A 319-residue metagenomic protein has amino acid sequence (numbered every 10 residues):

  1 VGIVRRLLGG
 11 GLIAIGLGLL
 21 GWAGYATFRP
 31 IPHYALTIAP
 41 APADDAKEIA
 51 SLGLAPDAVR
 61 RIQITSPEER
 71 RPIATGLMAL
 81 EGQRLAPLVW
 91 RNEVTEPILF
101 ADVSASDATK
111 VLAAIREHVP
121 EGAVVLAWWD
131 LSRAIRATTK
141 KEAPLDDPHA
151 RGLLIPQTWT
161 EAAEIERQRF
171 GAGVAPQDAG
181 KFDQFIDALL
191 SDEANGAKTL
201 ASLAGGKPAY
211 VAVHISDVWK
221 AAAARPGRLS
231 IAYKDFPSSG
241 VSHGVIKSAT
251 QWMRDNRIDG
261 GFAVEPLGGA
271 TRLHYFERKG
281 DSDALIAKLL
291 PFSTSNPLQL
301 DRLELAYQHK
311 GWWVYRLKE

Functional and structural regions predicted by a protein language model:
V1-L7: Short, Lys/Arg-rich N-terminal segment immediately upstream of the first membrane anchor
L8-A26: Hydrophobic membrane-insertion alpha-helices, especially the h-region of bacterial N-terminal signal peptides
I31-E319: Extracytoplasmic
